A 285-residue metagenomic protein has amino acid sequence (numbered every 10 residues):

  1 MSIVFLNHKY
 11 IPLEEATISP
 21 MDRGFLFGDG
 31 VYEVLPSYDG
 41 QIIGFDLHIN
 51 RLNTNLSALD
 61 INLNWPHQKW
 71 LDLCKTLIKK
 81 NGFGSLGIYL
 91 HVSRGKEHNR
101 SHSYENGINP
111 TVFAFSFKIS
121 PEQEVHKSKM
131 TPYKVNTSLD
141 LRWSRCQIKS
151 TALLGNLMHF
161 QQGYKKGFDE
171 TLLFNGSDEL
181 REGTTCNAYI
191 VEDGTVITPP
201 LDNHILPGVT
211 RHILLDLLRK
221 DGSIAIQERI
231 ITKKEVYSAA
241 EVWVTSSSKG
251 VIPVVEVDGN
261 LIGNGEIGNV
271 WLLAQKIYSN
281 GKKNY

Functional and structural regions predicted by a protein language model:
M1-L172, G176-E179, D202, L215-Y285: Conserved alpha/beta cores of soluble small-molecule-handling proteins
E179-L201, P207: Glycine- and Gly-Pro-enriched alpha-helical subdomains that act as flexible, kink-prone "lid/hinge" or packing modules
G208-I213: Feature captures the catalytic cores and cofactor-binding loops of soluble hydro-lyases/lyases that act on carboxylate
